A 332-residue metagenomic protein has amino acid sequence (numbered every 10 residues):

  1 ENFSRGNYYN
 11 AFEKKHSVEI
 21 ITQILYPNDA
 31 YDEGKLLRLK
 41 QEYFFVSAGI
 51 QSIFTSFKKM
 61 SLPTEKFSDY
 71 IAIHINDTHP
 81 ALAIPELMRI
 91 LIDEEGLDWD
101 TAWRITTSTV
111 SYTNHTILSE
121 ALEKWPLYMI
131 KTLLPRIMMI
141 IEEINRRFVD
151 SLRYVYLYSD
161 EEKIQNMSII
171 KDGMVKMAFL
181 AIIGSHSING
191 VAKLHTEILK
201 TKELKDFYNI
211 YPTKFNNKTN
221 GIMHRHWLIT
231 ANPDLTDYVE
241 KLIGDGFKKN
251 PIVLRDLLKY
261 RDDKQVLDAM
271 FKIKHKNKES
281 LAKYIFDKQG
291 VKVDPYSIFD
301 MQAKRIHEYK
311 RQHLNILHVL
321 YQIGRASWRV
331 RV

Functional and structural regions predicted by a protein language model:
E1-R331: A conserved ligand/cofactor-binding region detector
